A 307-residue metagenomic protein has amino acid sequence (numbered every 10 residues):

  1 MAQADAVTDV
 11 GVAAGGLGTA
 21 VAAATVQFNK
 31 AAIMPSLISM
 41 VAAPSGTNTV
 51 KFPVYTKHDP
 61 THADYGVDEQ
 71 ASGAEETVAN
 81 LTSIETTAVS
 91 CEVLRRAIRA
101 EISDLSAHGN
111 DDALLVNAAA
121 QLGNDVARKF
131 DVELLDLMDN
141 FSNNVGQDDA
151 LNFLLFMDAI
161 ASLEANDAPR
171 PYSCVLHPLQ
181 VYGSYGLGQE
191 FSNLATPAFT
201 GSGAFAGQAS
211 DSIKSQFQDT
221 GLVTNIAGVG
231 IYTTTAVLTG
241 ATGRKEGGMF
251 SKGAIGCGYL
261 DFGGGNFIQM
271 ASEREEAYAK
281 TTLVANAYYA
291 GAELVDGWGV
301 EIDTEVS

Functional and structural regions predicted by a protein language model:
M1-A32, D219, T224-I226, A236 (+1 more regions): Protruding loop/beta-arch "assembly-hinge" segments enriched in small, turn-prone residues
M1-A88, G299, E305: N-terminal "assembly arms/tails" that initiate or stabilize quaternary assembly in self-assembling proteins
M40-V41, A88, I160-A165, T220 (+1 more regions): A generic local secondary-structure boundary/capping motif
G46-N48, A161-G264: Extended oligomerization regions of viral-like shell subunits
P60-D64, N110, G183-A195, A292-L294: Short helix/loop capping segments that flank catalytic or ligand/cofactor-binding pockets
S83-G109: Short acidic, glycine/tyrosine-flanked loop/strand segments centered on an H-E-D-like triad
I102-P171, P178-Q180, N193-L194, E301-S307: Alpha-helical scaffold segments that mediate packing/assembly in large oligomeric complexes
